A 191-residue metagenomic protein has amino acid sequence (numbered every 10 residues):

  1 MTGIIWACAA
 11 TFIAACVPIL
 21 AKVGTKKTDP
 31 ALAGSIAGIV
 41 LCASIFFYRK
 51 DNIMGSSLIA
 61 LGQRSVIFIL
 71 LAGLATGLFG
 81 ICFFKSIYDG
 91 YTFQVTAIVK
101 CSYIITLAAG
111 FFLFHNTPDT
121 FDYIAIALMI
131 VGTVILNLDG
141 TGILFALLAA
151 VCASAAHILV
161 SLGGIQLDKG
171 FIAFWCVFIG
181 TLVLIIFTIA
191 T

Functional and structural regions predicted by a protein language model:
M1-A15, A21-L74, L78-Y91, P118-T120 (+3 more regions): Membrane-interface interhelical linkers
I13, A75, C101-S102, L128 (+1 more regions): MFS transmembrane alpha-helix packing/gate-lining sites
I19, F46, A108, I130-V134 (+1 more regions): Alpha-helical transmembrane segments of multipass membrane proteins
L20, C82, A108-A109, L159: Hydrophobic side-chain positions within alpha-helical transmembrane segments of multi-pass secondary transporters
I39, Y88-F112: Specific alpha-helical transmembrane segments that line the substrate/conduction pathway and gating interfaces
I39-A43, I104-I105, I130, S154 (+1 more regions): Small-residue-rich packing faces within the transmembrane alpha-helices of Major Facilitator Superfamily
V40, A109, T120-N137: Hydrophobic transmembrane alpha-helices of multi-pass small-molecule transport proteins
